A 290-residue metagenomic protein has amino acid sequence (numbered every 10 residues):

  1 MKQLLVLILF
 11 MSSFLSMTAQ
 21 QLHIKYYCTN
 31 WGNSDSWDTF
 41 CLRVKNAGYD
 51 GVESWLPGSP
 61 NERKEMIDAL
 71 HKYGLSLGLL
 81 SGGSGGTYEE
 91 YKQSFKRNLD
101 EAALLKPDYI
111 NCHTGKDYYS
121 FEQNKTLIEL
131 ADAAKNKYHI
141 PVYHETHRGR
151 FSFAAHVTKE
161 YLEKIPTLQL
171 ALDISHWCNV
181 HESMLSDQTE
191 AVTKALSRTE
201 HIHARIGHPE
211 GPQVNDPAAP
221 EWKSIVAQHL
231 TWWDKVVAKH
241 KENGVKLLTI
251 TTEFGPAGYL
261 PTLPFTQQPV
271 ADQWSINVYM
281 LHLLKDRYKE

Functional and structural regions predicted by a protein language model:
M1-Q21: Bacterial Sec-dependent N-terminal signal peptides
M17-K96, V278-E290: N-terminal pre-domain/capping segments
Q20-I24, D38-F40, K164-Q169, C178-E290: Histidine-acidic metal/acid-base catalytic patches
L22-T29, V52-S54, L75-G82, I110-C112 (+4 more regions): Hydrophobic faces of well-ordered beta-strands that scaffold small-molecule active sites in alpha/beta enzyme cores
Y27-G32, W55-P57, G82-G86, G115-D117 (+4 more regions): Active-site beta-loop-alpha junctions enriched in small/polar residues
G48-D50, Y73-L75, K106, K164-L170 (+1 more regions): Glycine-enriched alpha-helix->loop->beta-strand junction motifs that scaffold or abut catalytic
M66-G85, L130-H139, I165, L230-D234: Alpha-helix-loop-beta-strand connector modules within alpha/beta enzyme cores
T87-Q169: Active-site acidic/histidine proton-transfer and metal-coordination neighborhood in alpha/beta enzyme cores
